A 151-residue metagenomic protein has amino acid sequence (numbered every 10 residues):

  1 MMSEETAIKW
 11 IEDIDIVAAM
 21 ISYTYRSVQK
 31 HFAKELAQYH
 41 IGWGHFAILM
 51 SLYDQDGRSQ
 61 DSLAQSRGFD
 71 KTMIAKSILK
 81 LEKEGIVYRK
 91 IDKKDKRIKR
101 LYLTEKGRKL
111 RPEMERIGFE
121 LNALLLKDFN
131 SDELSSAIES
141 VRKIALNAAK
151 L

Functional and structural regions predicted by a protein language model:
M1-D13, S131-L151: C-terminal regulatory/oligomerization modules of transcriptional regulators
M1-Y39: N-terminal leader segment of winged-helix/HTH proteins
M20, S27, H31, A47-M50 (+2 more regions): Pre-recognition alpha-helix immediately N-terminal to the DNA-recognition helix within helix-turn-helix or winged-helix
Q29, L79-E139: Charged, amphipathic alpha-helical coiled-coil/dimerization segments
Y39-H45, M73, T104, N130 (+1 more regions): Short helix-coil-helix linker/hinge
Q55-S59: Short capping segments at the starts of secondary-structure elements
Q60-D61, T72, L79, K99: Residues within helix-turn-helix
A64: The alpha-helix within a helix-turn-helix
